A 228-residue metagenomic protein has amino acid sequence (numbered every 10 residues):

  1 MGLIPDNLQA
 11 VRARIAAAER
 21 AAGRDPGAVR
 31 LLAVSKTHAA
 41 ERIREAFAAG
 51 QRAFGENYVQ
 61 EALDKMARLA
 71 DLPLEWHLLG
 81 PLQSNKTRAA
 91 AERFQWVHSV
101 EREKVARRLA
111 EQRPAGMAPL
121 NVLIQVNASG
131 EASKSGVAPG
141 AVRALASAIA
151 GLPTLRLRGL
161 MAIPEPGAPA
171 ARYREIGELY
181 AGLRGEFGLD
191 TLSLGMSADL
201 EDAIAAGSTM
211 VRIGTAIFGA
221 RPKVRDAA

Functional and structural regions predicted by a protein language model:
M1-A198, I204-A206, F218-A220: Conserved alpha/beta-domain cores
I204, I213, I217-V224, A228: Expand to "…catalyze enediolate/carbanion chemistry for C-C bond making/breaking, isomerization, decarboxylation
T209-M210: Divalent-metal-activated hydrolytic enzyme cores
